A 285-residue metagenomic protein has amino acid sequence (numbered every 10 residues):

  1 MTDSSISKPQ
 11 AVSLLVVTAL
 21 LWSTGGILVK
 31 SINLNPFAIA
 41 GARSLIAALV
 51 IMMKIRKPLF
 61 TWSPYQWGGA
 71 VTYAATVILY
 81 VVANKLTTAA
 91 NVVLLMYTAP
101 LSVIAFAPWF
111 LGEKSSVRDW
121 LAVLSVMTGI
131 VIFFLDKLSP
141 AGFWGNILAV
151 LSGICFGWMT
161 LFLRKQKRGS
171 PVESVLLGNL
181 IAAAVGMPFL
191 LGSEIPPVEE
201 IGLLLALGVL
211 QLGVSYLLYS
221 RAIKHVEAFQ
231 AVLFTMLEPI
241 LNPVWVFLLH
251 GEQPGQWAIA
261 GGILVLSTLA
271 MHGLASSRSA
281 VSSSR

Functional and structural regions predicted by a protein language model:
M1-A38, L79, L138-K165, S284-R285: Glycine-/small-residue-enriched transmembrane alpha-helix faces in small-molecule transporters and effluxers
T2, S44, L135, M236-R285: C-terminal-most transmembrane helix of multi-pass membrane proteins
S7-V12, N33-G41, L59-S63, L135-C155 (+2 more regions): Juxtamembrane helix-entry segments on the extracytoplasmic side of multipass membrane proteins
S31-A75, S102-V103, C155-M159, L176-G192: Transmembrane alpha-helices of multi-pass small-molecule transport proteins
A38-G41, L45-L49, V81-G112, S152 (+1 more regions): Specific alpha-helical transmembrane segments that line the substrate/conduction pathway and gating interfaces
I51, Y73, A105-F106, S115-L135 (+3 more regions): Hydrophobic transmembrane alpha-helices of multi-pass small-molecule transport proteins
R56-N91, L95-T98, I104, T128-I132 (+1 more regions): Specific transmembrane alpha-helical segments of multi-pass solute transporters/efflux pumps, especially DMT/EamA
V92-T98, L163-I181, L212-L248: Helix-helix packing/entry segments at the starts of transmembrane helices
